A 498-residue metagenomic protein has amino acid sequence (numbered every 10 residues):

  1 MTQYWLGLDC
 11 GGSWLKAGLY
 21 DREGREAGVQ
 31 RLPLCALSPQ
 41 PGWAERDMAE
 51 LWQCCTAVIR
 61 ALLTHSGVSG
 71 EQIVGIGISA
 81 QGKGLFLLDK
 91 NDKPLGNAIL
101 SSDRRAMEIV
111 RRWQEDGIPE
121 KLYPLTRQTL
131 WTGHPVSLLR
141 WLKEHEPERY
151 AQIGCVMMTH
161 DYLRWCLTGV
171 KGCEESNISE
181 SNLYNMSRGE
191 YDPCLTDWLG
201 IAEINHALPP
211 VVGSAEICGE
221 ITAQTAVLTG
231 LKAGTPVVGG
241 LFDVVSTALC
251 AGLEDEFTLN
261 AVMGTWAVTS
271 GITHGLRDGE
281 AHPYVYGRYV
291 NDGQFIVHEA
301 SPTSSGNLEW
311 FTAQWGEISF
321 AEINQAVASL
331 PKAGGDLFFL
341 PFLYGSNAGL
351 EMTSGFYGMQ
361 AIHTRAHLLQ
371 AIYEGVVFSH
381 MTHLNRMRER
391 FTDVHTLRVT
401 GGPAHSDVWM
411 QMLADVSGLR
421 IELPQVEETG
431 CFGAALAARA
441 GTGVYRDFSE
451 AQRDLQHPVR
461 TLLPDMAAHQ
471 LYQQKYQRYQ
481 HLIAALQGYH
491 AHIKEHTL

Functional and structural regions predicted by a protein language model:
M1-N97, P124, Q152, A226-V227 (+5 more regions): N-terminal glycine/serine-rich phosphate-binding loop of ATP-dependent small-molecule kinases, especially carbohydrate
L6-G7, M107, Q114-T126, W131 (+4 more regions): Active-site core segments that coordinate phosphate-bearing ligands/cofactors across diverse enzyme families
W14, G70-I73, A151, H206-L208 (+2 more regions): Short secondary-structure junction motifs
G28-L32, P209, R460: Structural signal for short hydrophobic segments within the conserved structured cores of catalytic domains across
T64-L100, T129-G133, C155, R164-N185 (+2 more regions): Short beta-strand-loop/turn "lid" adjacent to the catalytic site in phosphate-handling enzymes
D103: Carbohydrate-associated surface elements
G200-G213: A conserved helix-loop-beta module that forms one wall/lid of the active-site cleft in ATP-utilizing catalytic domains
